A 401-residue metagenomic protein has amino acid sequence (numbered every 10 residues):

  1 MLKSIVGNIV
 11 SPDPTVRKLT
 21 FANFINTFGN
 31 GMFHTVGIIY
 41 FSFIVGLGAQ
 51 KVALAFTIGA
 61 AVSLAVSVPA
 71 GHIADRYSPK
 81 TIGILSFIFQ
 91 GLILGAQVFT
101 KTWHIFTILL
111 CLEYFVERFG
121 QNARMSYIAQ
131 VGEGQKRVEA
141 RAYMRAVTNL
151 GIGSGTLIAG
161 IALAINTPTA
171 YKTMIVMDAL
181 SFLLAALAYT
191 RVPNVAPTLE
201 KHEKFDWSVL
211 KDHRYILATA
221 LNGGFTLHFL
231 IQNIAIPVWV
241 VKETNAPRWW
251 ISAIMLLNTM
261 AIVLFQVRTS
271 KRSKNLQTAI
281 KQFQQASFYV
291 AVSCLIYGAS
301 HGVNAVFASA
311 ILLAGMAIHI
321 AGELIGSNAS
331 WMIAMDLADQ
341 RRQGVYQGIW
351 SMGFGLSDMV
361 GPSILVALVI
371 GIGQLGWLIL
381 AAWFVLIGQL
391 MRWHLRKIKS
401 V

Functional and structural regions predicted by a protein language model:
V6-A61, R214-N258: Helix-loop boundary and gating motifs at the non-cytosolic
F43, S154-K172, V360-W377: Transmembrane alpha-helix termini and helix-breaking/packing motifs in multi-pass membrane transporters
L64-K101: Conserved MFS/SLC helix-loop-helix module at the cytosolic interface between two early adjacent transmembrane helices
A65-S78, L163, L264-K281: Helix-to-loop junctions at the C-terminal end of transmembrane segments in multipass secondary transporters
T81-G95, A179, K281-Y297: Structural signature of the two symmetry-related core transmembrane helices
L109-T148: Cytoplasmic helix-loop-helix junction between adjacent transmembrane helices in 12-TM secondary transporters
G160, L180-T198, L390-H394: C-terminal membrane-cytosol helix-exit motif in multi-pass small-molecule transporters
I280-G326: C-terminal transmembrane helical hairpin of 12-TM major facilitator-type secondary transporters
